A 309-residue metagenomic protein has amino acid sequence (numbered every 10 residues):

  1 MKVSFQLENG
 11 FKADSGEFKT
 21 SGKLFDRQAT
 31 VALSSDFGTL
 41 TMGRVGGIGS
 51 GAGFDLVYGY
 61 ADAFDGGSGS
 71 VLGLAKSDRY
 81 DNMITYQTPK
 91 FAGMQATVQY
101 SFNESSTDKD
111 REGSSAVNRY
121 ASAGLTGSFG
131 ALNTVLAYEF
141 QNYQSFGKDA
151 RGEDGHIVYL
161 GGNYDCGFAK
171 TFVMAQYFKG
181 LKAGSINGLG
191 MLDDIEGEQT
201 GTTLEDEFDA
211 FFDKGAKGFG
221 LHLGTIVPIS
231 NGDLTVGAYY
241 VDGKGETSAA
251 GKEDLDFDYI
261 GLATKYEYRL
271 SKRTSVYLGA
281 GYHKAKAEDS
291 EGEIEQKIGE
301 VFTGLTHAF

Functional and structural regions predicted by a protein language model:
M1-S105, V117, T126-L136: Outer membrane beta-barrel
M1-V3, F37-T41, G93-A96, A131-L136 (+3 more regions): Repeated loop/turn-to-beta-strand initiation elements of outer-membrane beta-barrel proteins
Q6-E8, G43-V45, T97-S101, V135-E139 (+4 more regions): Transmembrane beta-strands of outer-membrane beta-barrel proteins
G10-D14, G47-G51, N103-S105, Q141-Y143 (+3 more regions): Structural signature of outer-membrane beta-barrel domains
G22-L24, A75-R79, S114-Y120, R151-I157 (+3 more regions): Transmembrane beta-barrel outer-membrane domains
L33-S35, T88-P89, G127-F129, N163-C166 (+3 more regions): Residue-level signature of outer-membrane beta-barrel architecture
S122-G261: Detector for outer-membrane/organellar transmembrane beta-barrel domains, recognizing the amphipathic beta-strand
Y268, K297-F309: Outer-membrane beta-barrel "beta-signal"
